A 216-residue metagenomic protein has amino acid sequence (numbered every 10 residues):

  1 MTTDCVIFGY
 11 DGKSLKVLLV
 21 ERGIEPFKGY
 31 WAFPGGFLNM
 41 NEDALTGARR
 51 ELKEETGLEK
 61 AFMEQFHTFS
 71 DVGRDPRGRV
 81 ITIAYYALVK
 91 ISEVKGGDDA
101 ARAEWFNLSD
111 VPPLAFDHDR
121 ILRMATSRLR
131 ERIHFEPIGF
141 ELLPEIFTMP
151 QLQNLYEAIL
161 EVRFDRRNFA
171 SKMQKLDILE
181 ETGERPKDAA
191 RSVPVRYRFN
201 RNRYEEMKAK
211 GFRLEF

Functional and structural regions predicted by a protein language model:
M1, L45-R49, G57-V94, R102 (+4 more regions): Active-site segment of metal-dependent pyrophosphate-handling enzymes, primarily the Nudix hydrolase catalytic core
M1-A32, L45: N-terminal strand-loop-strand
V6, L18, G23, G36 (+2 more regions): Core RNA-modification/binding signature centered on pseudouridine synthases
V6-F8, Y85-Y86, E104, Y197: Conserved hydrophobic/aromatic positions in well-ordered beta-strands
G12-K13, P26, D71-V72, L88-E93 (+1 more regions): Short, charged/polar surface micro-motifs in flexible loops or helix N-caps
V17, E21-I24, K28, G35 (+3 more regions): Short, His- and charge-rich active-site/binding loops that engage polyanionic ligands
P34, A48, L52: Hydrophobic alpha-helical positions that pack around
K95-L129, I133, L142-P150, L155 (+2 more regions): NUDIX/MutT-family hydrolases
